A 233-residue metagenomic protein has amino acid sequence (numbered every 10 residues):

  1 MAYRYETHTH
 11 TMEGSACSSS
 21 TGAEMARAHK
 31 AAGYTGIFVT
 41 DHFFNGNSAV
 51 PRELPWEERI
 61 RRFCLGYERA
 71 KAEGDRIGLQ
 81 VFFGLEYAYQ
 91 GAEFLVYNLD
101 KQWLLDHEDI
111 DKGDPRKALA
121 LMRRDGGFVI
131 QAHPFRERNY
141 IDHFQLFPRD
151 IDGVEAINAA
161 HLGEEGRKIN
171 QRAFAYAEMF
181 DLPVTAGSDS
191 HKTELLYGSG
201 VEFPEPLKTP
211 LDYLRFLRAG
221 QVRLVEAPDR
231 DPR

Functional and structural regions predicted by a protein language model:
M1-A88, R149, E194, V225: An N-terminally biased module of ancient metal coordination in phosphate/nucleic-acid-related enzymes
M1-T11, S15, T21-R27, Q90-L105 (+2 more regions): Charged catalytic cores and adjacent phosphate/nucleic-acid-binding surfaces used for phosphate/nucleic-acid chemistry
R4, K30, K71-D75, D114-I130 (+1 more regions): Surface-exposed amphipathic alpha-helices with a cationic face
Y5-T7, G36-D41, V81-L85, V129-H133 (+2 more regions): Active-site neighborhood of phospho(di)ester-bond hydrolases with catalytic His/Asp-centered motifs
Y34, L79, G127, D181 (+1 more regions): Residue-level recognition of short, well-ordered coil/turn positions that link secondary-structure elements
P55-E57, Q102-E108: Glycine-rich tight-turn/loop motif centered on a GG-T
I60-C64, E108-D109, D114-K117: C-terminal active-site-proximal or functional interface alpha/beta core segments in diverse enzymes
Y87-A88, I110-G113, P134-R138: Short beta->alpha connector loops
